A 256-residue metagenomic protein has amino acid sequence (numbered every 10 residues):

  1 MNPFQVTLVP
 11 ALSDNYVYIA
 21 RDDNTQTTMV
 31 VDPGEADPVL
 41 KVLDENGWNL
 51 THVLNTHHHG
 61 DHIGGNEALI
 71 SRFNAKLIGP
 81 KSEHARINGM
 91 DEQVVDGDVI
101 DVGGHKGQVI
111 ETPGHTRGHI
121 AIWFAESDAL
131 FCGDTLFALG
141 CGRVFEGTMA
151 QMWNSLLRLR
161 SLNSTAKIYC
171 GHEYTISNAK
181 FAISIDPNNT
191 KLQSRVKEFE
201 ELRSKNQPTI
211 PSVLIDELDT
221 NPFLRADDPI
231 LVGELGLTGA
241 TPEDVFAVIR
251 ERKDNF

Functional and structural regions predicted by a protein language model:
M1-W48, A121-G133: Conserved beta-strand hairpin/beta-sheet module of binuclear metal-dependent hydrolase folds, prominently
S13, T28, E35-E111, S194 (+1 more regions): Active-site HxH/HxHxD metal-binding segment of metal-dependent hydrolases
I19, V99-A125, A129, S161: Core dinuclear metal-dependent hydrolase active-site scaffold
A20, D32, H57, L69 (+6 more regions): Divalent metal-coordination and catalytic microenvironments
P33-E35, H58, S82-E83, H115-T116 (+4 more regions): Active-site metal-binding loops of divalent metal-dependent hydrolases
F124, C132, T165-T175: Anionic-ligand binding patches
G140-A166: Active-site-adjacent loop/tail segments of enzyme domains
L157-K167, I176-F256: Accessory terminal helices/loops
